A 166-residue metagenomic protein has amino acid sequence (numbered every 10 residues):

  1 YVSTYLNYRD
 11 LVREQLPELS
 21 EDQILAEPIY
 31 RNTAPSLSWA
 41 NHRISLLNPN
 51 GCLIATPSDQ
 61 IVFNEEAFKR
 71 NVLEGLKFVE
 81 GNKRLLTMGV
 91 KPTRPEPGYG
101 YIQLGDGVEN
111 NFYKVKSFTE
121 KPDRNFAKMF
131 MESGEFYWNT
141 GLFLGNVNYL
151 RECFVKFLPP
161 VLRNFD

Functional and structural regions predicted by a protein language model:
Y1-A55, F63-L73: Conserved N-terminal catalytic core of the sugar/cofactor nucleotidyltransferase
S3, I54-P57, T87-K91, T119 (+1 more regions): Short beta-strand segments
S20-E21, N48-G51, G81-L85, P97-G98 (+2 more regions): Short coil/turn connectors at secondary-structure junctions
Y30-P35, R94-E96, R124-F126: A short acidic, often aromatic-flanked loop/helix-cap motif at beta-alpha or helix-coil junctions that lines enzyme
S45-L46, E80, E132: Residue-level signal for alpha-helix termini/capping positions
Q60-P97, Q103: Conserved donor-nucleotide/metal-binding helix-loop-beta segment in metal-dependent transferases, i.e., the alpha-helix
Y99-D166: Catalytic core of tubulin tyrosine ligase-like
